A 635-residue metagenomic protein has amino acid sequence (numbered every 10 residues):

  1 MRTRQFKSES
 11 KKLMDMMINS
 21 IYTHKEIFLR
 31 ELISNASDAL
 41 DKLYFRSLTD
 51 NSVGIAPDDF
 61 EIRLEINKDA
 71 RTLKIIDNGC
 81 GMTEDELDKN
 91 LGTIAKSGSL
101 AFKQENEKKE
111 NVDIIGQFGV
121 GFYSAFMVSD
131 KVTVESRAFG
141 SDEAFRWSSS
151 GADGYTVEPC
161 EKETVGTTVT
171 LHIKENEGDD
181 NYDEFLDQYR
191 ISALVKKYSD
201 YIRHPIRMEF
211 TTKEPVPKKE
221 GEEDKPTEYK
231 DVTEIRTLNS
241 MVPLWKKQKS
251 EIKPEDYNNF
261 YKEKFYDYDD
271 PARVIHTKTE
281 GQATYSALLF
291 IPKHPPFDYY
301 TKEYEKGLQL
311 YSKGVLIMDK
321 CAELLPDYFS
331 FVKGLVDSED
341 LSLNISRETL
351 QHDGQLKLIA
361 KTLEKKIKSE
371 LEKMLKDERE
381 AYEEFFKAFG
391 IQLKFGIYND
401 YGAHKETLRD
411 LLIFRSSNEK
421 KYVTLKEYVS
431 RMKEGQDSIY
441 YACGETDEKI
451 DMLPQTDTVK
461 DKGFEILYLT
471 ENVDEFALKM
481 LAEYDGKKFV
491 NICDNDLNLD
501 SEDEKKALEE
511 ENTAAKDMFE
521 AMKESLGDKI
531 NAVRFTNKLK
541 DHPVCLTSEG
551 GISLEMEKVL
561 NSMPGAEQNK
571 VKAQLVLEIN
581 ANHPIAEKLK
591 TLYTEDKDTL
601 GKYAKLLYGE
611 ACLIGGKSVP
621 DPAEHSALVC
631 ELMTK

Functional and structural regions predicted by a protein language model:
M1-F185, A193, T212, K218-G221 (+1 more regions): GHKL (Bergerat-fold) ATPase N-terminal catalytic module, capturing the glycine-rich phosphate-binding loop and acidic
I114, V132-G154, K174-E184, Y189-K635: GHKL/Bergerat-fold ATPase module in large chromosome/replication-associated machines
